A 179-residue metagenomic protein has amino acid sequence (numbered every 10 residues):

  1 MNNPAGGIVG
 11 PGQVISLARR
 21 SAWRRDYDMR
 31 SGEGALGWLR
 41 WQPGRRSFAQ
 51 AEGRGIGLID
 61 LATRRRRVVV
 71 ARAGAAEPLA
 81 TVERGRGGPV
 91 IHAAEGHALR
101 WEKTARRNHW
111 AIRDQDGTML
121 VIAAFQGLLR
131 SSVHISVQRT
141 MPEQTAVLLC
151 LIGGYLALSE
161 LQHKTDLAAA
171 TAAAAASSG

Functional and structural regions predicted by a protein language model:
M1-G179: Intrinsically disordered, low-complexity proline/glycine-rich segments
